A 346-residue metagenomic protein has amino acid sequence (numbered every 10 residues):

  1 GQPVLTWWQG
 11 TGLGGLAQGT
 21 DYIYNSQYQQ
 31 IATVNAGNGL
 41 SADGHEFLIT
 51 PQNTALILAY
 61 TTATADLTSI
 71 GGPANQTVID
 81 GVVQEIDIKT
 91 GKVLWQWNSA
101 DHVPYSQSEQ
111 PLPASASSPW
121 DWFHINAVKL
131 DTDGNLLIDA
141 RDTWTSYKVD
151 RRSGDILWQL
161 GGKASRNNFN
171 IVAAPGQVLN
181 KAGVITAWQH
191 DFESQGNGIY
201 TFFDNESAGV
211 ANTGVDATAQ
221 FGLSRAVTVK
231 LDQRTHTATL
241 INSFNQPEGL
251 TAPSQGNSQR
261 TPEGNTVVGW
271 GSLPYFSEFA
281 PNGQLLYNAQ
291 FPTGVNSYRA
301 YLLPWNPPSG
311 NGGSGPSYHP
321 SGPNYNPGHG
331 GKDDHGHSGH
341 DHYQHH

Functional and structural regions predicted by a protein language model:
G1-G312: Histidine-/acidic-rich catalytic cores in large beta-rich domains
N311-H346: Ser/Thr/Gly/Pro-rich low-complexity, disordered linker/stalk segments of secreted and cell-surface proteins
